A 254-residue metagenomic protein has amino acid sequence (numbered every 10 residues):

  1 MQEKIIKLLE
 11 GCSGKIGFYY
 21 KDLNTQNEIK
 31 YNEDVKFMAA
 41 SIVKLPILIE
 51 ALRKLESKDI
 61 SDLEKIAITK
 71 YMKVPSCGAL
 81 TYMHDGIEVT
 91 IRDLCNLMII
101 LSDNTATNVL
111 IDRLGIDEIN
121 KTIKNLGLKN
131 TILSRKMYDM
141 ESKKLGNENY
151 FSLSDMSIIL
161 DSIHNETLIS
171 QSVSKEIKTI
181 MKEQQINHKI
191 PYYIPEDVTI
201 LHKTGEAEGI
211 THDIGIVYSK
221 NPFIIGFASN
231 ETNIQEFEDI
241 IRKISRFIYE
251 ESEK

Functional and structural regions predicted by a protein language model:
M1-K7, C12, E28, E166-H188 (+2 more regions): Structured C-terminal helix/loop/strand segments within mature extracytoplasmic catalytic/sensor domains
C12, V109-L160: Mid-domain, small-residue-enriched loop/turn segments at the edges of structured enzyme/sensor domains
G14-K36: Short, conserved catalytic-motif segment at the N-terminal edge
Q26, M38-I66, I225: Active-site SXXK
K30-M38, I91, L145-G146: A short glycine/serine-rich beta->alpha loop
I49-S57, I100, D112, I158-N165 (+2 more regions): Short glycine/serine- and small hydrophobic-enriched flexible loop segments
S57-M83: Short, glycine/proline-biased beta-turn/loop segments that scaffold the active-site neighborhood
V74-N108: Conserved catalytic neighborhood of penicillin-recognizing serine enzymes
